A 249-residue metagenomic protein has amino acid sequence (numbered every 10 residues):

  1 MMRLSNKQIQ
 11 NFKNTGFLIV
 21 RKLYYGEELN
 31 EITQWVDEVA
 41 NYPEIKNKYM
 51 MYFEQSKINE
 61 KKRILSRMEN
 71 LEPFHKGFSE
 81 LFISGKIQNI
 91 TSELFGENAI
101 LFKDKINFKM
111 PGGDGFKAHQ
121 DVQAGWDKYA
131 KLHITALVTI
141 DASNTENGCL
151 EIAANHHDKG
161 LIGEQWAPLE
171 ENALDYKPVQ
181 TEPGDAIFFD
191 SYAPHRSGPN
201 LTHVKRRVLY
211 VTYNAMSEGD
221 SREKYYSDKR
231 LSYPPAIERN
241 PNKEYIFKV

Functional and structural regions predicted by a protein language model:
M2-N14, R21-A118, A124: Non-heme Fe(II)-dependent double-stranded beta-helix
Q34, V39, K46, F53 (+3 more regions): Non-heme Fe(II)/2-oxoglutarate
H75-E80, L174-Y176, S197-G198: Active-site rim elements
N89, G112-Q180, E218-Y226: Catalytic core of non-heme Fe(II) oxygenases with the double-stranded beta-helix
D104-I106, A136-V138, L209-Y213: A structural signal for short, well-ordered beta-strand segments
Y176, P183, V204-V208: Active-site lining segments that contact anionic ligands and/or coordinate catalytic metals
T181-H195: Conserved metal-binding segment of the jelly-roll/cupin
